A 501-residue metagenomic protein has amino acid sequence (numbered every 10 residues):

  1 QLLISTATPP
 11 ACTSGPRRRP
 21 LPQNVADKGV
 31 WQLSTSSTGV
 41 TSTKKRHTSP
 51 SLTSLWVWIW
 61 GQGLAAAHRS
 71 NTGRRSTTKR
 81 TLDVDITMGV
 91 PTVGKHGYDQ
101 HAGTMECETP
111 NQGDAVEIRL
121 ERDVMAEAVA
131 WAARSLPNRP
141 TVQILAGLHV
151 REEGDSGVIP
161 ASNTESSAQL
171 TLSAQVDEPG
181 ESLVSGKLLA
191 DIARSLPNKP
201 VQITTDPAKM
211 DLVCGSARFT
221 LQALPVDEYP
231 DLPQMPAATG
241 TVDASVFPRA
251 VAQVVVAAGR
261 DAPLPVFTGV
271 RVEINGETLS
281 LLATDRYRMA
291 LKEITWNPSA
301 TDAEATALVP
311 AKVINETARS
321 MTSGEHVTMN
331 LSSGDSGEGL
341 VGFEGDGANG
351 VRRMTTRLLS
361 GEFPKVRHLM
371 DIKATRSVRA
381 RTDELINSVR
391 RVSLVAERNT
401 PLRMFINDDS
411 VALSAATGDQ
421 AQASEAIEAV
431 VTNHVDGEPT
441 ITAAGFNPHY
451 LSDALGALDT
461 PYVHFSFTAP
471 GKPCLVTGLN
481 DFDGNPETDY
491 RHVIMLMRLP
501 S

Functional and structural regions predicted by a protein language model:
Q1-R17, A348: Vicinal oxygen chelate
S5, P9, G29, S36-K45 (+1 more regions): Alpha-helix boundary/capping motif
R17-R19, R46, R69, R74-R75 (+1 more regions): Basic polycationic patches enriched in arginine
P20, T35, L52-S54, K79-M88 (+1 more regions): Compositionally biased, low-complexity intrinsically disordered regions
V25-K28, T48, R69-T72, V84 (+2 more regions): Short hydrophobic alpha-helical segments enriched in small aliphatic residues
W31, W56-W60: Tryptophan (W) side chains
G61-H68: Residue-level detector of structural "landmarks"
L82-S501: Structural preference for solvent-exposed beta-strand-turn elements and adjacent flexible terminal/loop segments within
